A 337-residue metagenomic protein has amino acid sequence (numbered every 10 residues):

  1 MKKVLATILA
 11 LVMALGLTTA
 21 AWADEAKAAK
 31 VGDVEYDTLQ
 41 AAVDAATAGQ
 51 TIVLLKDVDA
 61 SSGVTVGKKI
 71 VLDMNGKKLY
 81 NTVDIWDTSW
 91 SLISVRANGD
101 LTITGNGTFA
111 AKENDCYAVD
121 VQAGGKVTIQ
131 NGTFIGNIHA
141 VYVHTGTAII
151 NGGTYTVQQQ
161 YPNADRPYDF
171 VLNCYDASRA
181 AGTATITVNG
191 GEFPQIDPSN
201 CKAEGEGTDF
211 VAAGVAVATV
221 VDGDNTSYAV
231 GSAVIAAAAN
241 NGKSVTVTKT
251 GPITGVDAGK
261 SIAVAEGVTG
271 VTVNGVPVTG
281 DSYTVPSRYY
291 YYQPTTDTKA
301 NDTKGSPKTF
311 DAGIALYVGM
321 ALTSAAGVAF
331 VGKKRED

Functional and structural regions predicted by a protein language model:
M1-D24, E336-D337: Sec-dependent, cleavable N-terminal signal peptides
L15-A28, G305-G313: Sec-dependent signal peptide cleavage junction
A26-L55, A216-K249: Acidic Gly/Asp/Thr-rich repetitive segments characteristic of extracellular carbohydrate-active and adhesion proteins
T51-D84, V245-T269: N-terminal extracellular ligand-recognition/capping segment immediately after the signal peptide
V64-D73, W90-K112, A118-G136, Y142-Q160 (+2 more regions): Surface-exposed loop/turn motifs in large extracellular/passenger domains
Q160-V217, D257-P286: Leucine-rich solenoid repeat scaffolds
G270, G275-T309: C-terminal low-complexity, Ser/Thr- and acidic/Pro-rich disordered "stalk" regions positioned immediately N-terminal
G313-K334: A cross-kingdom C-terminal cell-surface attachment/processing module
